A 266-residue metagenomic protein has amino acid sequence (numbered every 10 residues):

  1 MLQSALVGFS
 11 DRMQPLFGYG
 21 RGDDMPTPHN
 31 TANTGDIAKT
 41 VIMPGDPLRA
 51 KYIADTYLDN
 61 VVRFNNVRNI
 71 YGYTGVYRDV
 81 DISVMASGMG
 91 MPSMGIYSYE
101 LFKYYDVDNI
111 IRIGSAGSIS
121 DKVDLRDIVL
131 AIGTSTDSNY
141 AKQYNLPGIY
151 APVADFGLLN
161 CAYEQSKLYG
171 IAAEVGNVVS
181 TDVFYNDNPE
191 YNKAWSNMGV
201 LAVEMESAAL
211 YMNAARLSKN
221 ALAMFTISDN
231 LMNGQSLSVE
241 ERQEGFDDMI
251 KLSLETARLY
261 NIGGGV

Functional and structural regions predicted by a protein language model:
M1-D24: N-terminal amphipathic/basic-hydrophobic helices that include classical n-h-c signal peptides and signal-anchor
Y19-N160: Metabolite-binding pocket within alpha/beta catalytic cores that recognizes anionic/polar moieties
P47, G117, V179-F184, A209 (+2 more regions): Glycine-rich beta-alpha junction loops
D59-N66, G170-G176, N261-V266: Flexible, glycine/charged-enriched surface loops at secondary-structure junctions
P152-M198: Active-site rim beta-loop-alpha module in soluble metabolic enzymes
C161-Y169, N213, L252-Y260: Generic non-transmembrane alpha-helical segments
A208-R242: Zn-dependent metallopeptidase/amidohydrolase metal-coordination segment
L231-V266: His/Asp/Glu-rich mid-to-C-terminal helical/loop segments that flank catalytic regions of hydrolases
